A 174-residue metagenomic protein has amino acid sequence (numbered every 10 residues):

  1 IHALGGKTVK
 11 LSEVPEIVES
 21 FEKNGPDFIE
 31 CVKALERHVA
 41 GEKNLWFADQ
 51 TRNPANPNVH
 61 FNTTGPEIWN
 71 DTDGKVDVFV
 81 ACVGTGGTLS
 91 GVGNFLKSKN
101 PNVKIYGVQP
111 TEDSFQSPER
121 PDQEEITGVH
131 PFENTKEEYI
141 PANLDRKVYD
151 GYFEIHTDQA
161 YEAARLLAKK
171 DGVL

Functional and structural regions predicted by a protein language model:
I1, C82-G93: Short glycine/serine/threonine-rich phosphate/pyrophosphate-binding segments that cradle anionic phosphate groups
I1, D49, D77-A81, K104-Q109: Beta-strand segments within the central parallel beta-sheet cores of soluble alpha/beta enzyme folds
I1-F21: A glycine-rich phosphate/pyrophosphate-binding beta-strand-loop-alpha-helix module
G6-V9, E13, F28-V39, N44 (+1 more regions): Active-site/ligand-binding loops adjacent to catalytic centers
F21, N58-H60, G91-V92, Q116-R120 (+1 more regions): Short, well-ordered secondary-structure micro-motifs
E42-V83, R146, D150, T157-V173: Active-site/ligand-binding-proximal alpha/beta "capping" segment
N70, N94, S98: Short, well-ordered alpha-helices that flank and scaffold nucleotide-derived cofactor binding pockets
